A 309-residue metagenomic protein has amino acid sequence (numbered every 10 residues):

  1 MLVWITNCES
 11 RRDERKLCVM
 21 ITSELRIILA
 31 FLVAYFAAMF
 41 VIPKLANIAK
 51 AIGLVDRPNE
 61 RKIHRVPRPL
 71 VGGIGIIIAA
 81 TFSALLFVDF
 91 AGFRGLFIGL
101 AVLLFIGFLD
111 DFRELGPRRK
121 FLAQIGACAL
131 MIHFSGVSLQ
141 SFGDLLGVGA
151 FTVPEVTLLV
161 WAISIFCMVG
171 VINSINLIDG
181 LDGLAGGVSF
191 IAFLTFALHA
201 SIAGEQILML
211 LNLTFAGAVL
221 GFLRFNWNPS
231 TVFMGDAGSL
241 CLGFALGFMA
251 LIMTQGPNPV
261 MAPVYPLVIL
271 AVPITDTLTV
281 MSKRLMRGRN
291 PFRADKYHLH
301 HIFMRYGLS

Functional and structural regions predicted by a protein language model:
T6-V19: Short, Lys/Arg-enriched N-terminal segments with co-localized hydrophobic residues within the first ~10-30 amino acids
K16, I21-I48, G53, I77-F105 (+1 more regions): Alpha-helical transmembrane segments
R57-P69, H300: Juxtamembrane helix-capping/reentrant segments at transmembrane boundaries
I63-R68, G147-V160: Short aromatic-rich membrane-water interface segments that cap or initiate transmembrane helices in multi-pass membrane
F82-A91, L109-L115, I132-V148: Transmembrane alpha-helix boundary signature
A101-F105, A123, A127-S138, I163-N176 (+2 more regions): Membrane-embedded alpha-helical core segments of multi-pass
